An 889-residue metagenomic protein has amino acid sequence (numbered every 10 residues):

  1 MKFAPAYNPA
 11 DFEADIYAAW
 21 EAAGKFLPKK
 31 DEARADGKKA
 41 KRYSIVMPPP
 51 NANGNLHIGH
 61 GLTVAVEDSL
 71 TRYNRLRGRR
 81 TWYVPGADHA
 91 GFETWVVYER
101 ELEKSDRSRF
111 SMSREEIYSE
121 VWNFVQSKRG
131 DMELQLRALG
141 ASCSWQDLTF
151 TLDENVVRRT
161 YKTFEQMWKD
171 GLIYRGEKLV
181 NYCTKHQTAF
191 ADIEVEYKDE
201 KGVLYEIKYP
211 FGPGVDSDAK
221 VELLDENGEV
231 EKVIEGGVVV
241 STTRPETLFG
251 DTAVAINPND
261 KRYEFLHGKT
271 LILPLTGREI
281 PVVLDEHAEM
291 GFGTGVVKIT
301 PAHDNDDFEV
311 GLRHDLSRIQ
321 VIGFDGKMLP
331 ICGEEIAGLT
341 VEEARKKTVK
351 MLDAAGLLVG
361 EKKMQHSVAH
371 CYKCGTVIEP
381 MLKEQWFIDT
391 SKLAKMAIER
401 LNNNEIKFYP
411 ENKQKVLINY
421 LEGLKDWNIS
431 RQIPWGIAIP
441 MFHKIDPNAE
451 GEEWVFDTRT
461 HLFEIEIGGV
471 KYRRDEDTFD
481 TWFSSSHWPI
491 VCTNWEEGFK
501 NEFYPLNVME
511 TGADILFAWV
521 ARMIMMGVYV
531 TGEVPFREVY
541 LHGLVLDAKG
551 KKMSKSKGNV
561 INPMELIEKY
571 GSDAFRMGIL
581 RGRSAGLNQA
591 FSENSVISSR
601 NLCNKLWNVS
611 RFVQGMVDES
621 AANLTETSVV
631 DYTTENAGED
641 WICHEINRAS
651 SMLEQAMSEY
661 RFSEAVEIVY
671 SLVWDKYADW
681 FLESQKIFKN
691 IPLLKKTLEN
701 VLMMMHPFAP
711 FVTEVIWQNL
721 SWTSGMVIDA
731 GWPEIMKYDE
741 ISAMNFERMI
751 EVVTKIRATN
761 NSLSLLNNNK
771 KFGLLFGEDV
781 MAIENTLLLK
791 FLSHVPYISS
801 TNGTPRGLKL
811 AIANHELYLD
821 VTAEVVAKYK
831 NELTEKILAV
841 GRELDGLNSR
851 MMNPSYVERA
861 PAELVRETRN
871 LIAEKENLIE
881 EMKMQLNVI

Functional and structural regions predicted by a protein language model:
M1-F3, P48-L56, R114-Y118, C143-F150 (+13 more regions): Glycine- and acidic
M1-N259, V283, T300-C332, V341 (+10 more regions): N-terminal, positively charged nucleic-acid-binding surface of large information/translation enzymes
G59-T71, G78-R79, A87-D88, V156-R159 (+7 more regions): Structured ligand/cofactor/substrate-binding pocket environments in proteins
R72-R80, E101-F110, L134, A138-C143 (+19 more regions): Secondary-structure transition/capping motifs at alpha-helix termini and the adjoining loop/turn into the next element
D88, T184, A191-E196, H443 (+5 more regions): Acidic, turn-prone loop/beta-hairpin segments
E133-L136, R159, N601-Q614, E639-R648 (+3 more regions): Core structural elements
H370-C374, L544-K549, M553-E635, S721-T723 (+2 more regions): Catalytic adenosine-cofactor/nucleotide-binding cores of aminoacyl-tRNA synthetases and other
I597, W722-I889: C-terminal low-complexity, glycine/proline- and small-hydrophobic-enriched intrinsically disordered tails that act as
